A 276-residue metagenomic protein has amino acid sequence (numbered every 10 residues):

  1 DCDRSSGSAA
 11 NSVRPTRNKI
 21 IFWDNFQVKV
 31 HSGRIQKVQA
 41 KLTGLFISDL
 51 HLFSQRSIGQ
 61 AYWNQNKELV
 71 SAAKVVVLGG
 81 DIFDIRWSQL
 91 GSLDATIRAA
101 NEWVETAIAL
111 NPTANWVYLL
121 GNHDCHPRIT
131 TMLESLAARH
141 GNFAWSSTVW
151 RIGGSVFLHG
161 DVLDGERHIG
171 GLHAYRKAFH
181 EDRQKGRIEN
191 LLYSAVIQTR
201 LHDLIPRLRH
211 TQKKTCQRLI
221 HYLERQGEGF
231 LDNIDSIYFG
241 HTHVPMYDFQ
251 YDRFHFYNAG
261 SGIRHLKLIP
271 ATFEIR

Functional and structural regions predicted by a protein language model:
V13-P15: N-terminal polybasic/positive-inside topogenic patches
K19-L42: Acidic, histidine-bearing metal-coordination/catalytic regions of metal-dependent phosphoesterases
T43, L52-I152: Core catalytic region of metal-dependent phosphoesterases/phosphodiesterases, especially metallo-beta-lactamase-like
G44-I47, V77-G79, F157, Y238: Structural motif
A138-G141, S146, I152-V156, D161 (+2 more regions): Conserved beta-sheet core of the metallophosphoesterase superfamily
L158-Y222: Active-site-proximal loop/helix segment associated with metal-binding centers of metalloenzymes
